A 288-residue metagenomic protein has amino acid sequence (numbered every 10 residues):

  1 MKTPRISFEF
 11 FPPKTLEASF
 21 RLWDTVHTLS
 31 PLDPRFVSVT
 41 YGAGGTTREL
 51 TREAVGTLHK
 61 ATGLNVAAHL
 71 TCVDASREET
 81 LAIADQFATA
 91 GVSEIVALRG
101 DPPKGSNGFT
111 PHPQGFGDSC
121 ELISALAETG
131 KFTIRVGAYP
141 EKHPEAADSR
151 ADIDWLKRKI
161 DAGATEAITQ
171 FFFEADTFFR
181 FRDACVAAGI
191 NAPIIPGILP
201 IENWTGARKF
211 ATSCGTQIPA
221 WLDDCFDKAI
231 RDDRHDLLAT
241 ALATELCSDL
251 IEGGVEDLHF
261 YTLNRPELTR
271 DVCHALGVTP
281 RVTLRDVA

Functional and structural regions predicted by a protein language model:
K2-R5, D33-F36, T62-V66, G91-S93 (+4 more regions): Short, well-ordered coil/turn segments that N-cap beta-strands
R5-W23, V66-E78, R135-A151, D227-A241: Active-site mouth loops of central-metabolism enzymes
E9, V37, F87, K159 (+3 more regions): Conserved, mostly hydrophobic/aromatic
F10-P13, T40-G44, H69-A75, L98-D101 (+5 more regions): Active-site beta-loop-alpha junctions enriched in small/polar residues
E17, P113-Y139, D183, A188-E245 (+1 more regions): Active-site pocket-lining/capping segments in soluble small-molecule metabolic enzymes
E17-F20, G45-L58, S76-I83, D101-L126 (+3 more regions): Active-site-adjacent beta->alpha loops and helix N-cap segments on the catalytic face of soluble alpha/beta enzymes
T25-T40, D161: Catalytic domains of carbohydrate-active enzymes, especially glycoside hydrolases
E145-A164: Active-site glycine-rich loop that binds ribose-phosphate moieties when present
